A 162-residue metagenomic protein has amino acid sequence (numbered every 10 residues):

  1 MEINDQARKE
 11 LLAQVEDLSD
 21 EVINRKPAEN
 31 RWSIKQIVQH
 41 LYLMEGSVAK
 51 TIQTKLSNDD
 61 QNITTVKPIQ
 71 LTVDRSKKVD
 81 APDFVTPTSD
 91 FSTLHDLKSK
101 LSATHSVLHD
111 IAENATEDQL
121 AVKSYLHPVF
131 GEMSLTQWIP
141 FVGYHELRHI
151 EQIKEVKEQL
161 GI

Functional and structural regions predicted by a protein language model:
M1-V22: Long, hydrophobic/aromatic N-terminal blocks
I3, L71-A121: Acidic/histidine-rich alpha-helical segments that form the ligand environment of transition-metal centers
N4, R8, I34, L97-L101 (+1 more regions): Hydrophobic packing residues in well-ordered alpha-helices of helical domains and bundles
L11-Q14, V48, L101-T104: Amphipathic alpha-helices that form helix-helix packing interfaces
E16-A28, T86, S106-W138: Acidic interhelical loop/turn segments
R25-K35, K98-S102, H109: An N-terminal domain-start capping segment
P27-V73, L120-I162: Short, contiguous alpha-helical
